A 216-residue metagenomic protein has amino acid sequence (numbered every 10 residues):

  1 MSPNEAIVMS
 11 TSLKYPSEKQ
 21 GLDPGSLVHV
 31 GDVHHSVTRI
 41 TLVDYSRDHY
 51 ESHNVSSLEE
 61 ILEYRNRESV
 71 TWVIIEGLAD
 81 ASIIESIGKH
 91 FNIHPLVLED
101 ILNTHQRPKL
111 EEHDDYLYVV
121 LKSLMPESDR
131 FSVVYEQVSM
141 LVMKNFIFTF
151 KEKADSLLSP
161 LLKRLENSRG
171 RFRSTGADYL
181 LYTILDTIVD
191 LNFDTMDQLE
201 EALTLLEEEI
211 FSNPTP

Functional and structural regions predicted by a protein language model:
S2-P216: Peripheral, non-transmembrane regulatory/ligand-interaction domains of membrane transport proteins
